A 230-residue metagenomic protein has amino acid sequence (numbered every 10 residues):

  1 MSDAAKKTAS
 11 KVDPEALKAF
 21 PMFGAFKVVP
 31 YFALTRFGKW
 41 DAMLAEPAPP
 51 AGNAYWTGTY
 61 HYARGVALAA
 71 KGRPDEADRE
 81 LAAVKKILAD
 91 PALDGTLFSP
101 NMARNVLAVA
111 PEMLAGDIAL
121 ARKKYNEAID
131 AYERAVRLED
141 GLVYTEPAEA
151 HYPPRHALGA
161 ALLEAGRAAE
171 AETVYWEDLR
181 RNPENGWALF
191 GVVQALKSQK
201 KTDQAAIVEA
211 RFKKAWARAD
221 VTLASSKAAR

Functional and structural regions predicted by a protein language model:
K6-F20, E46-Y55, K85-D94, F98-M102 (+3 more regions): Solenoid-like repeat scaffolds
K18-V28, N53-Y62, A103-M113, E146-P153 (+1 more regions): Generic helix N-cap/helix-start motif at coil->alpha-helix transitions
